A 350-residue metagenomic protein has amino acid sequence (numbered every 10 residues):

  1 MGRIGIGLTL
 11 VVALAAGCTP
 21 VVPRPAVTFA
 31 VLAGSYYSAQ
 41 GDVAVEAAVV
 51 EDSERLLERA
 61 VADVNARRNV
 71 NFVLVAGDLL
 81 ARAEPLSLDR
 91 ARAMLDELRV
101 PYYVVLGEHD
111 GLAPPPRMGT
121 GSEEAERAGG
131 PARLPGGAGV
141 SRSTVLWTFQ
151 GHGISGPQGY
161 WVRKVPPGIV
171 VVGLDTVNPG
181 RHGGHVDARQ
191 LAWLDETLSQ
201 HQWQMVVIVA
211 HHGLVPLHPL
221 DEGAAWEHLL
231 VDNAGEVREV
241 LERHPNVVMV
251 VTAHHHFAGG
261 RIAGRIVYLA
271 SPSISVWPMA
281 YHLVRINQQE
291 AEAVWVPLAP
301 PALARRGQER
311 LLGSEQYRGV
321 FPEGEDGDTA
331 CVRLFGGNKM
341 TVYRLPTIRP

Functional and structural regions predicted by a protein language model:
G5-A15: Bacterial N-terminal signal peptides
C18-L88: N-terminal active-site segment of His-dependent metallophosphoesterases
A26-D42, G168-N178, V209, V267-P272 (+1 more regions): Active-site-proximal beta-strand elements of phosphoester/diester hydrolases
G34, G77-D78, G107-E108, L174 (+2 more regions): Active-site glycine-centered loops adjacent to acidic/histidine catalytic or metal-binding residues that shape
D42-E51, P115-G129, R133, P219-L229: Short, flexible/disordered intra-domain loops and linkers
A60-F72, K164, V170-V172, R181-V267 (+1 more regions): His/acidic metal-ligating clusters that form di-metal
P85-D195, E236, I262-A270, M279-R285 (+1 more regions): Extended active-site neighborhood of metal-dependent phosphoesterases/phosphodiesterases
Q288-P350: A short C-terminal boundary segment appended to hydrolase-like catalytic domains
